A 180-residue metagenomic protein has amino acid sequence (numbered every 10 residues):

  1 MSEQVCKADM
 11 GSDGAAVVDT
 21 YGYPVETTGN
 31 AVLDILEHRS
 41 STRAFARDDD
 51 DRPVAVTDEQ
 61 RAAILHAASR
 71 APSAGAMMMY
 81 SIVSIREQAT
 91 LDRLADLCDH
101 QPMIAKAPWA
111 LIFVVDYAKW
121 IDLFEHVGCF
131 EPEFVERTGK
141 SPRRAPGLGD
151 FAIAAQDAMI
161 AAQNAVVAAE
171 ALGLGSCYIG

Functional and structural regions predicted by a protein language model:
M1-G180: Acidic, surface-exposed loops and disordered segments
